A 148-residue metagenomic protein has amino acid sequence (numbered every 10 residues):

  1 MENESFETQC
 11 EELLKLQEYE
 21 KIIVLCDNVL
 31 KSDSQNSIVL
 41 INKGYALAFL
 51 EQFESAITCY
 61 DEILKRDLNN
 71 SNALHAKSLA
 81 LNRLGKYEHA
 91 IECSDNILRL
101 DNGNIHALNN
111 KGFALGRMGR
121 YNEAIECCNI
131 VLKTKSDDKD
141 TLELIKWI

Functional and structural regions predicted by a protein language model:
N28-V29, E62-I63, N96-I97, I130-V131: Canonical positions in the second alpha-helix
